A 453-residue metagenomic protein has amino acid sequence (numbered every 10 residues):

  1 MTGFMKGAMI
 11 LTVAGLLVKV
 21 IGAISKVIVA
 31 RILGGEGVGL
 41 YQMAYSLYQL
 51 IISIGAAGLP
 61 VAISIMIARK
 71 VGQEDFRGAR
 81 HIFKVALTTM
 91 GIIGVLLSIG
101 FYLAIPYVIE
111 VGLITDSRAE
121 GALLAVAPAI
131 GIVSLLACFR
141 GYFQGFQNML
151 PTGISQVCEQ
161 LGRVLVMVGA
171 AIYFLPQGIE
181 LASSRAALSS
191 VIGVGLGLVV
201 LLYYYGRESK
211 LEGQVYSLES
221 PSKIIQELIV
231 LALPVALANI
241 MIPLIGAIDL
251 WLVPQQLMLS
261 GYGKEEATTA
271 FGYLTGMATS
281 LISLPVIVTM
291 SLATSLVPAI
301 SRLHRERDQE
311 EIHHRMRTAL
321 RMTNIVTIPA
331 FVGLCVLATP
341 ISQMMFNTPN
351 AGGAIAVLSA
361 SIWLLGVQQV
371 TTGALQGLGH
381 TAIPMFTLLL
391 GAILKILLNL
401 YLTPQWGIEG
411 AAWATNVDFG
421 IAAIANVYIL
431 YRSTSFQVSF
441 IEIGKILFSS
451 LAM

Functional and structural regions predicted by a protein language model:
M1-I21, R77, H81, E219-I242 (+1 more regions): N-terminal membrane topogenesis motif
V29-L50, I179, S183, K223-L231 (+3 more regions): Interfacial/gating helices of multi-pass transporter permease domains
A57-G72, I282-E310, M316-L320: Helix-loop junctions and terminal segments of transmembrane helices in multi-pass membrane transport/translocation
A62-P106, G121-A122, H313-T327: Membrane-water interface segments that mark the loop-to-transmembrane alpha-helix transition
I99, L103, I114-C138, V332 (+3 more regions): Alpha-helical transmembrane segments of multi-pass membrane proteins
V133-S155, A360-L390, Y401: Membrane-interface junctions at transmembrane-helix termini in multi-pass inner-membrane proteins
M149-P151, L161-V199, A382, A392-I424: Membrane-interface helix-loop junctions in multi-pass transport and translocation proteins
N239, L244, I441-M453: Transmembrane alpha-helical segments of multi-pass transport proteins
